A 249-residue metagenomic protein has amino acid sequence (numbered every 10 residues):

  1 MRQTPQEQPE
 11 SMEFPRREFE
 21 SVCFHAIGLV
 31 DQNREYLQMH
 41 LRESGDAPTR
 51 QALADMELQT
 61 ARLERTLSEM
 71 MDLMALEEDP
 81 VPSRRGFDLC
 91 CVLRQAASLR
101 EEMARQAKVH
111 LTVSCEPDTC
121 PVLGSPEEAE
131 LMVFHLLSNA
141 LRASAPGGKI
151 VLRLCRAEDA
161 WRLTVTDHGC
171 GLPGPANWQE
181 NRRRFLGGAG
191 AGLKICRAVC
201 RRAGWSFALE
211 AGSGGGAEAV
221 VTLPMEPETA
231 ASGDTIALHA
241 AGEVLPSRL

Functional and structural regions predicted by a protein language model:
L58-L63: Short alpha-helical segment of the dimerization/phosphotransfer core of two-component systems
E78-S83, P121-G124: Conserved micro-motifs of the catalytic ATP-binding
R85, H110-C120: Conserved catalytic submotifs in the C-terminal HATPase_c
R85-S98: A conserved beta-strand-to-alpha-helix junction within the catalytic ATP-binding
N139-L141: Short helix-loop "hinge" at the ATP-lid/N-box region of the Bergerat-fold HATPase_c
G147-D159: Short beta-strand/loop element within the Bergerat-fold HATPase_c
G204-A211: Glycine-rich ATP-binding loops of the HATPase_c
